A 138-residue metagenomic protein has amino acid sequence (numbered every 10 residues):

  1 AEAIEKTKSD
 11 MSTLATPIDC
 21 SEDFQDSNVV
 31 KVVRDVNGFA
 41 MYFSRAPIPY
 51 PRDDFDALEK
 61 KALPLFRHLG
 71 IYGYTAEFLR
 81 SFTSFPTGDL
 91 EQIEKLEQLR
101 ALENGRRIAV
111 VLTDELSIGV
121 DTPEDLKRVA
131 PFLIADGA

Functional and structural regions predicted by a protein language model:
A1-F85: Conserved core of the sugar-phosphate nucleotidyltransferase
E59-A138: Conserved alpha/beta core of the MobA/IspD/sugar-nucleotide pyrophosphorylase nucleotidyltransferase superfamily
